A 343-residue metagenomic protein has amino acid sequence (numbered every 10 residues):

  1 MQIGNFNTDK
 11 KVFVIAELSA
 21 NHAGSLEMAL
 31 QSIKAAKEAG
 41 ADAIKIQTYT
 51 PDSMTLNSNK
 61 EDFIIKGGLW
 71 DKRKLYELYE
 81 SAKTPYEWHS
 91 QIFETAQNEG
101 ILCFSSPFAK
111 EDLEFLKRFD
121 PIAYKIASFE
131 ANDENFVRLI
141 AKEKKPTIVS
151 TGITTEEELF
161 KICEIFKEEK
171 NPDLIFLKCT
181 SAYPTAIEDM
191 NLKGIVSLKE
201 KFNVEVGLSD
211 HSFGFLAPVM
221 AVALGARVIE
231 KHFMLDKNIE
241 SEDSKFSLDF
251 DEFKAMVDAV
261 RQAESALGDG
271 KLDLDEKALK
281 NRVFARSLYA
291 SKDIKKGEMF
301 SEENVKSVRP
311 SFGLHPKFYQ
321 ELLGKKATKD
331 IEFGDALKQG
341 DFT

Functional and structural regions predicted by a protein language model:
M1-T343: Catalytic cores and adjacent flexible loops of soluble metabolic enzymes that perform enolate/carbanion chemistry on
